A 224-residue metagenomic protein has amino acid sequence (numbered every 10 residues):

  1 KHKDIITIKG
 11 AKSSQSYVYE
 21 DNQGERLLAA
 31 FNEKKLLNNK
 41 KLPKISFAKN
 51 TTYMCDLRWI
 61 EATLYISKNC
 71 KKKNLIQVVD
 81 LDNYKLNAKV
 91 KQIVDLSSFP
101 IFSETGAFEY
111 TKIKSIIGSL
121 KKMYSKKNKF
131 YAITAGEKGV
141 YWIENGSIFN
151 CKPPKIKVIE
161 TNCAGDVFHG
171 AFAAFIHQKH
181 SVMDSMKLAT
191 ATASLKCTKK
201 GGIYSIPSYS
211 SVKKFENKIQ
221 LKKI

Functional and structural regions predicted by a protein language model:
K1-H2, I76, F99, S181: Residue-level detector of anion-binding/catalytic polar loops
K1-T51, K68, K213-I224: Conserved N-terminal subdomain of the carbohydrate kinase-like
S14, N38-K44, I60, L64 (+3 more regions): Structural motif corresponding to alpha-helix initiation and N-cap regions
A48-K49, T63-Q77: Glycosyltransferases and closely related glycan-assembly transferases that use nucleotide-activated donors
T51-T52, F99: Structural motif
Y53-W59, D80-D82: Catalytic beta/alpha-barrel core
K71-N150: Conserved phosphate/ATP/ADP-binding segment of small-molecule kinases
I116-I224: Conserved phosphate-binding/catalytic region of the ribokinase-like
